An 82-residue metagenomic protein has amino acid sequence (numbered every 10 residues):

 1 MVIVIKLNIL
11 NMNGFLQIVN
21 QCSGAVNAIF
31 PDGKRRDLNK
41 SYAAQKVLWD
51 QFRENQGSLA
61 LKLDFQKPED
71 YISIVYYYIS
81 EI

Functional and structural regions predicted by a protein language model:
M1-I3, C22-G24, Y42-Q45, G57-L61: A generic structural signal for short beta-strands and their flanking turns/coil linkers
V2-L10: Positively charged, low-complexity intrinsically disordered leader regions
V4, G33, D64: Glycine- and other small-residue-rich loops at beta-strand/loop junctions that grip anionic moieties
N8, I29, D64-Q66: A structural detector for beta-sheet-dominated domains
N11-V26, G33-Q51, E69-Y77: Amphipathic alpha-helical interaction surfaces in cytosolic regulatory modules
A28, R36, L61-L63: Generic recognition of well-ordered secondary-structure surfaces with a strong bias for beta-strand segments
F52-I82: C-terminal structural segments of small proteins and small subunits
